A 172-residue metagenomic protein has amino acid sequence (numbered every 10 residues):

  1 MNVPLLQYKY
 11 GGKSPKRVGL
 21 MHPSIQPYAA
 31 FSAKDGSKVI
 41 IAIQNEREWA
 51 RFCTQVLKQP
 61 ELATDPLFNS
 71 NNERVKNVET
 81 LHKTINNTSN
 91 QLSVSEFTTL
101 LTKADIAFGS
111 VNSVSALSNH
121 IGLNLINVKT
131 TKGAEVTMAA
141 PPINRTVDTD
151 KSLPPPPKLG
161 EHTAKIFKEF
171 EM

Functional and structural regions predicted by a protein language model:
M1-G11: Conserved anion/nucleotide-ligand pocket segment
M1-V3, N72-L81, S118-L123: Short, solvent-exposed polar/charged micro-motifs at secondary-structure junctions
Y10, T54-K58, G122, E171: A generic structural signal for secondary-structure junctions that act as hinges or helix/strand caps at the edges
P15-P23, A29-A30, I41, G133-V136 (+1 more regions): Short Gly/Pro-enriched turn/cap motifs at secondary-structure boundaries
P27-A104, F108: Aromatic-enriched alpha-helical interface/lid elements that frame and gate functional surfaces
A29-K34, I126-K132: Short acidic-hydrophobic surface loop/beta-edge motif
T102-L125: Conserved PLP cofactor-binding pocket of PLP-dependent enzymes
V128-M172: Flexible, small-/acidic-enriched active-site or ligand-binding loops
